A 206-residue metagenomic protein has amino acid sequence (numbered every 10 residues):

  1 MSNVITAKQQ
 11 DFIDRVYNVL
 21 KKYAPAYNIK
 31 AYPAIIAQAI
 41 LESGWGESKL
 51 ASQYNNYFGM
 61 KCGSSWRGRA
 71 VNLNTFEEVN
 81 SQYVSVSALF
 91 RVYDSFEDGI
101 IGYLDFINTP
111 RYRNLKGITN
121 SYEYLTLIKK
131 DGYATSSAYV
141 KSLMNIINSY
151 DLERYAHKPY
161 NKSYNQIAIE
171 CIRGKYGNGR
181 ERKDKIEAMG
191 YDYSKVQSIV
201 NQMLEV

Functional and structural regions predicted by a protein language model:
M1-S163: Catalytic cores of secreted/periplasmic lytic hydrolases that degrade extracellular macromolecules
R113, Y160-Y176, Q202-V206: Disulfide-bonded cysteine-rich modules in secreted/extracellular proteins, activating on the conserved Cys frameworks
I147, D151-H157, M189-V206: Repeat-associated, polar segments at repeat-unit boundaries in modular proteins
S163-I167, R182, V196: Cysteine-rich, disulfide-stabilized extracellular repeat modules
I172-K183, Y193: Extracytoplasmic Gram-positive cell-surface binding/anchoring modules and repeats
